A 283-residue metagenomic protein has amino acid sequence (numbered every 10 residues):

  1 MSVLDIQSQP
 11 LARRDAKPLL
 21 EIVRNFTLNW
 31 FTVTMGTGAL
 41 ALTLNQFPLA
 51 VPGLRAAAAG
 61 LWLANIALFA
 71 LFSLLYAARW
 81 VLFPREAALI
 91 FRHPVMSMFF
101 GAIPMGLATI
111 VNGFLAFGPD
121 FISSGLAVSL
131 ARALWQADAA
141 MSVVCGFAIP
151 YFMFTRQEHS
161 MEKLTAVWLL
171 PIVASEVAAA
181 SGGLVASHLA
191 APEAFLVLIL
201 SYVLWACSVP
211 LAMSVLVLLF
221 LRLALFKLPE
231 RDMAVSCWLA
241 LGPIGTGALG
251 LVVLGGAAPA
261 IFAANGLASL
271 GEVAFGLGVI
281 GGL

Functional and structural regions predicted by a protein language model:
M1-Q9: Short, intrinsically disordered terminal tails adjacent to the first/last structured region
V3, R13-T43, A58, W62 (+7 more regions): Juxtamembrane helix-loop boundaries in multi-pass membrane proteins
L44-P48, R79-V81, T109-P119, C145-E158 (+3 more regions): C-terminal ends of transmembrane alpha-helices and the immediately adjacent extracellular/lumenal or cytosolic loop
F47-A58, F117-L134, L189-V197, F262-L267: Inter-helical loop and helix-membrane interface segments of multi-pass membrane transporters/permeases
A64, G271-L283: A loop-to-helix transmembrane entry motif
A64-V81, M141-P150: Central hydrophobic cores of alpha-helical transmembrane segments in multi-pass inner-membrane proteins across all
S73, L204-V215: Charged, amphipathic alpha-helical scaffolding segments
A258-F275: Membrane-interface interhelical connector segments
